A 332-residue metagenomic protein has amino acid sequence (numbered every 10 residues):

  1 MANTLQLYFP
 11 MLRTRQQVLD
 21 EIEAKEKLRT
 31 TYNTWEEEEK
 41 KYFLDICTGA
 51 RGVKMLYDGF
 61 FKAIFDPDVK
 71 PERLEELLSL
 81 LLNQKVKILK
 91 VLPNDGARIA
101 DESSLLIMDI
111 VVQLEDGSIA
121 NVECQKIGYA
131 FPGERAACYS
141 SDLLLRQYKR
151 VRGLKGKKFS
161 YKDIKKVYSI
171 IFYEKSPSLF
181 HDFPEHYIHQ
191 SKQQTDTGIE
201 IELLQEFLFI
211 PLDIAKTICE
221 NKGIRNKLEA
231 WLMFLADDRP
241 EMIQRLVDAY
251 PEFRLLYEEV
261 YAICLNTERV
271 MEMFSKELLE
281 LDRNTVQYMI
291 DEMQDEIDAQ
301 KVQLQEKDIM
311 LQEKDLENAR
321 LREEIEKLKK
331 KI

Functional and structural regions predicted by a protein language model:
M1-E206: Accessory alpha/beta interaction modules
A2-R51, A120-Q125, M233-I332: Short, charged alpha-helical interaction segments and adjacent helix-coil junctions
Y57-F65, K155, D213-I218, M242-L246 (+1 more regions): Short hinge/gating elements
V69-R73, F131, N226, P251 (+2 more regions): Charged, alpha-helix-enriched surfaces in structured cytosolic catalytic cores of large nucleotide-utilizing machines
A97-S104, C219-N221, L255-L256: Short, solvent-exposed polar/charged micro-motifs at secondary-structure junctions
I171-Y173, F209-P211, F234: Conserved beta-strand segments of the P-loop GTPase G domain that flank and frequently precede/overlap
H181-F183, C219-G223, E272-M273: Short conserved micro-motifs at the rims of enzyme active sites and ligand-binding pockets
D196-E229: Extended serine/threonine-enriched, polar tracts that run as long, contiguous segments within proteins
